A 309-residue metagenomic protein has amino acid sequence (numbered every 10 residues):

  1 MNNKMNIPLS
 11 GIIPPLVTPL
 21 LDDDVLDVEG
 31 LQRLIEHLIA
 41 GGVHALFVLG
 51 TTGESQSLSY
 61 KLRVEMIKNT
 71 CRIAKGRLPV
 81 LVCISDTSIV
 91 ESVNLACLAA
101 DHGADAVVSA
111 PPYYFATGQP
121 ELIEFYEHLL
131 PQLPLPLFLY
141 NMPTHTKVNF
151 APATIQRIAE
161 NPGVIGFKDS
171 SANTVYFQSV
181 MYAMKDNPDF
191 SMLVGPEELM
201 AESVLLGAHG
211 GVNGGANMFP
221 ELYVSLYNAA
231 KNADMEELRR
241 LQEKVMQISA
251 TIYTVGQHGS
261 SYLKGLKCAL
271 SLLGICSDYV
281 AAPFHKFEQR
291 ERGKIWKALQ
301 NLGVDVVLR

Functional and structural regions predicted by a protein language model:
N2-N149: Active-site beta->alpha loop and helix N-cap motifs at the rims of alpha/beta catalytic domains
L26, A201-R309: Structured C-terminal cap/extension of enzyme domains
L31, R63, I67, S92 (+4 more regions): A general structural signal for well-ordered alpha-helical segments in protein cores
G41, E65, N69-I73, L98 (+9 more regions): Alpha-helical structural signal in soluble globular domains
V82-S85, Y140, S170, L193-V194 (+2 more regions): Active-site-adjacent beta-strand anchor residues
P131-Q132, H145-S249: Catalytic alpha/beta core domains of metabolic enzymes, predominantly
